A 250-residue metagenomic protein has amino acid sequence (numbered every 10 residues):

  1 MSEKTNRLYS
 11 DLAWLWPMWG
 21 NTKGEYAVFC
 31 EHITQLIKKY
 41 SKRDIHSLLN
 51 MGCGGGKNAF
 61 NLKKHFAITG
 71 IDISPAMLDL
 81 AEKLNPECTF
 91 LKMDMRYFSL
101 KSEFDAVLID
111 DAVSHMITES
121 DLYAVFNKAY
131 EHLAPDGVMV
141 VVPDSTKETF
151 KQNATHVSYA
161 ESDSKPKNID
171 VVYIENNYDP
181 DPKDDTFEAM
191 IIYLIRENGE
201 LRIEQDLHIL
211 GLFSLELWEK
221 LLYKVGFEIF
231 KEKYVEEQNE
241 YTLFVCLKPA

Functional and structural regions predicted by a protein language model:
M1-D44: Conserved class I S-adenosyl-L-methionine
L49, G56-Y97: Class I SAM-dependent methyltransferase SAM/SAH-binding core
I68, M139-V140, I229: A short hydrophobic/small-residue beta-strand
Y97-V107: A short acidic, Gly/Pro-enriched loop at the edge of an enzyme's catalytic core that lines a small-molecule cofactor
D105-D121: A short SAM/SAH-binding and catalytic strip from SAM-dependent methyltransferases
Y123-P135: A short glycine-rich, Lys/Arg-flanked "PGG" loop and its adjoining helix->strand segment in the class I
V140-L217: SAM-dependent methyltransferase
I209-A250: C-terminal lobe and adjacent flexible extensions of AdoMet/dcAdoMet transferase-like proteins
